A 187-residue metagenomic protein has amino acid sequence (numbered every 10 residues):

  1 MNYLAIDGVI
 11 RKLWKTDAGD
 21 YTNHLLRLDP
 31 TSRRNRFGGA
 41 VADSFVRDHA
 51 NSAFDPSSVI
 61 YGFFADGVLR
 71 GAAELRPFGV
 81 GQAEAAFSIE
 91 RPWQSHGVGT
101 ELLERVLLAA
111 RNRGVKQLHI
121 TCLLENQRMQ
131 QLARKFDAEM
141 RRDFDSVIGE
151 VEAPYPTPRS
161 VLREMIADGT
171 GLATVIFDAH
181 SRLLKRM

Functional and structural regions predicted by a protein language model:
M1-L4: Short acidic N-proximal helix/loop "leader" segments that mark the beginning of a domain or an inter-domain linker
G8-D20: A short beta-loop-alpha structural element at the N-terminal edge of CoA-dependent acyl/N-acetyltransferase catalytic
R27, N35-Q82: Acetyl-CoA-dependent GNAT
A86-S95, L123: A short, internal acetyl-CoA/4′-phosphopantetheine-binding micro-motif in the GNAT/acyltransferase core
S95-A110, Q117, Q131, K135: Conserved acetyl-CoA-binding loop-helix of GNAT-fold acetyltransferases
I120-Q130: Conserved beta-strand-loop-alpha-helix junction that forms the acyl-donor binding cleft
T121, D137-P154: Conserved catalytic-core motifs of GNAT/GCN5-like acyltransferases
P156-M187: Acidic/histidine-enriched, glycine/proline-rich intrinsically disordered or flexible terminal extensions
